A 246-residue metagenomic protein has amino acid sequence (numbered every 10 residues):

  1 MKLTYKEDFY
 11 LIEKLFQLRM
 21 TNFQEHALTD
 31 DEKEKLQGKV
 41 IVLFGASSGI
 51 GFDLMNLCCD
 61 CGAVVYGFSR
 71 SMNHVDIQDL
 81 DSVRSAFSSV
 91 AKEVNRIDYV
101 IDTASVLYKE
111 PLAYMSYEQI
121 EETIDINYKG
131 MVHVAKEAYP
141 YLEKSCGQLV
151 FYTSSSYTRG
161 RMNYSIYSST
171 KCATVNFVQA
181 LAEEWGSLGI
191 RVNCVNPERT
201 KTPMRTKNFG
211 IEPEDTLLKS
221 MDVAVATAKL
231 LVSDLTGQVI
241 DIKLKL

Functional and structural regions predicted by a protein language model:
M1-E34: Conserved alpha/beta core of the MobA/IspD/sugar-nucleotide pyrophosphorylase nucleotidyltransferase superfamily
S47, M55: N-terminal Rossmann NAD(P)H-binding glycine-rich loop of SDR-like oxidoreductase domains
T103-K109: Conserved NAD(P)H cofactor-binding loop of Rossmann-fold oxidoreductase domains
P111-L112, Q119-E121: Substrate-binding pocket helix/loop in short-chain dehydrogenase/reductase
A135-K136, Q179: A short, exposed helix-loop element centered on a Lys and neighboring polar residues
Q148-A173, V178-S187, R199: Catalytic loop of short-chain dehydrogenase/reductase
C194, I211-L246: C-terminal helical subdomain
